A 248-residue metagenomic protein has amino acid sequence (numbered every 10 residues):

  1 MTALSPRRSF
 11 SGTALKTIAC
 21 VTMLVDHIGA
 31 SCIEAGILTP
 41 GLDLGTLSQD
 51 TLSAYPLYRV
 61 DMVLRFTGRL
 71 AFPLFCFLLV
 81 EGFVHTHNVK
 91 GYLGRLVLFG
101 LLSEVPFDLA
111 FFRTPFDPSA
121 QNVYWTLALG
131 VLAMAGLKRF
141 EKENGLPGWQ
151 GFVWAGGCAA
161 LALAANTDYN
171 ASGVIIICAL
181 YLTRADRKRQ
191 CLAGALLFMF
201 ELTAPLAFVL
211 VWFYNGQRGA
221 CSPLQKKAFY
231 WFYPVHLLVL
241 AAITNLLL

Functional and structural regions predicted by a protein language model:
M1-L248: Alpha-helical transmembrane segments and their immediate juxtamembrane cytosolic regions
